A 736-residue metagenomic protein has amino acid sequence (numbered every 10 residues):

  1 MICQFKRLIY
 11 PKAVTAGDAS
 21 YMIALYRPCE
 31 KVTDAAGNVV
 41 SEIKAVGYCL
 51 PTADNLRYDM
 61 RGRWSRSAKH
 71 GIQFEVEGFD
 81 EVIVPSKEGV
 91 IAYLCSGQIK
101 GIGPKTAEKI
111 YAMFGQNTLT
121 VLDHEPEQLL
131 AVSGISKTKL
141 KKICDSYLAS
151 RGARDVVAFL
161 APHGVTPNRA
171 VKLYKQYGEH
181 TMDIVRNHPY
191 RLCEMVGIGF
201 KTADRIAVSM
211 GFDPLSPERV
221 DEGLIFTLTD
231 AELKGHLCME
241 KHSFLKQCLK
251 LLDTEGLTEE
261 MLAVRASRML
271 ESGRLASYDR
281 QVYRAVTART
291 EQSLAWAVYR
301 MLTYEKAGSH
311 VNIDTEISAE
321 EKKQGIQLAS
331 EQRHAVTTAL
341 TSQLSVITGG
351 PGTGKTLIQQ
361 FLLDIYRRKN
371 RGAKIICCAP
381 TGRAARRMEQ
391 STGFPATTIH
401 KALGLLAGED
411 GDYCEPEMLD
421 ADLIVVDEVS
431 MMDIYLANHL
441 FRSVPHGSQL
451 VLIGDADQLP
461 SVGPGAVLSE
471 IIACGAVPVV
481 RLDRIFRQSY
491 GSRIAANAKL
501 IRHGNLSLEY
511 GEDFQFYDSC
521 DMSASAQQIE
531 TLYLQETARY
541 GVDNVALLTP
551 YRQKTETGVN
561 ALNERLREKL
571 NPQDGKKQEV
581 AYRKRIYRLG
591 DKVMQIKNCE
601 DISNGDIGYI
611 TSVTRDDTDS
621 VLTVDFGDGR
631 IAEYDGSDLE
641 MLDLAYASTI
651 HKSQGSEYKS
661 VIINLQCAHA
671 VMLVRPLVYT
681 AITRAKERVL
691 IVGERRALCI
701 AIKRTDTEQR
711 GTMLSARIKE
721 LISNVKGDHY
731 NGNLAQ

Functional and structural regions predicted by a protein language model:
M1-V311, Q736: Accessory, non-ATPase domains that flank or precede helicase/AAA+ motor cores in DNA-metabolism machines
N55-D59, G590, G605: Loop/turn positions that initiate beta-strands
G325-T341: N-terminal pre-P-loop "Q-motif" helix
A339, G350, P380, P550: P-loop (Walker A) phosphate-binding loop of NTP-binding proteins
T341, V346, F361, I365 (+9 more regions): Conserved helicase motor core of SF1/SF2 NTP-dependent helicases
K355: Conserved lysine of the Walker
A456-D601, T611, L721, H729: Conserved helicase motor core of P-loop NTPases
D606-D617, V621-Q736: C-terminal accessory regions
